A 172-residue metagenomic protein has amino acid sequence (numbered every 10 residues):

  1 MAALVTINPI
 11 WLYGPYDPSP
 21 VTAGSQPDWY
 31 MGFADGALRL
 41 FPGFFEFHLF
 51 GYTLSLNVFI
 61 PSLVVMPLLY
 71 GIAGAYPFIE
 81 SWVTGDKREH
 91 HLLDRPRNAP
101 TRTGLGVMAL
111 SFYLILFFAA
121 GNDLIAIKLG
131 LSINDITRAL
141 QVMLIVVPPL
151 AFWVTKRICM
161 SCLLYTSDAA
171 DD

Functional and structural regions predicted by a protein language model:
A23-E46: Extracytosolic (periplasmic/ER-lumenal) interhelical loops and adjacent juxtamembrane/interface segments of multi-pass
F41-P67: Individual transmembrane alpha-helix segments
P61-V65, D135-V147: Alpha-helical transmembrane segments of polytopic membrane proteins
L69-W82, I115-A120, P148-S161: Alpha-helical transmembrane segments
F78-R97: Cytoplasmic membrane-interface regions of multi-pass membrane proteins
D94-A109: Alpha-helical transmembrane segments and their helix-start/interface "positive-inside/aromatic belt" motifs in integral
A120-L129: Juxtamembrane "helix-exit" motif on the non-cytosolic side of transmembrane helices
Y165-A170: Conserved small/polar residues in nucleotide/adenosyl-binding loops
